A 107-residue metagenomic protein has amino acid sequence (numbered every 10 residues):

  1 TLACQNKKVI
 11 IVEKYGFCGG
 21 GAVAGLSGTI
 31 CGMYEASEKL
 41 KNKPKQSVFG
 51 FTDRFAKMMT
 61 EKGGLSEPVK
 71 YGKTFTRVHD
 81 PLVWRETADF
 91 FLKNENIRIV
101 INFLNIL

Functional and structural regions predicted by a protein language model:
A3-C4: Gly/Ala-rich phosphate-binding loop of Rossmann-like dinucleotide-binding domains, activating on the conserved
K7-K8, K14-L104: Conserved N-terminal/central alpha/beta ligand/cofactor-binding core
L107: A short acidic, often aromatic-flanked loop/helix-cap motif at beta-alpha or helix-coil junctions that lines enzyme
